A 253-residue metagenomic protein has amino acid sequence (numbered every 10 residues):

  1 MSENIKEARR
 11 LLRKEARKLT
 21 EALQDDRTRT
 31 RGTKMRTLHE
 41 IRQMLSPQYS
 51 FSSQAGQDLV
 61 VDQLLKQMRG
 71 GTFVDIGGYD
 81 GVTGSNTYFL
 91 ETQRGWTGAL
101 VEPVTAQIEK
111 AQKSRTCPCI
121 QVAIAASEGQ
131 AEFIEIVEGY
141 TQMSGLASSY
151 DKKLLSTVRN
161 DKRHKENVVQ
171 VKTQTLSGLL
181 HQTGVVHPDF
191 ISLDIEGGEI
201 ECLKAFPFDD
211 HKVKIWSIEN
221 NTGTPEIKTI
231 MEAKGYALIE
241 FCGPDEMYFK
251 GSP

Functional and structural regions predicted by a protein language model:
M1-P253: Phosphate/nucleotide-binding beta-alpha loop and adjacent structural elements of enzyme active sites
